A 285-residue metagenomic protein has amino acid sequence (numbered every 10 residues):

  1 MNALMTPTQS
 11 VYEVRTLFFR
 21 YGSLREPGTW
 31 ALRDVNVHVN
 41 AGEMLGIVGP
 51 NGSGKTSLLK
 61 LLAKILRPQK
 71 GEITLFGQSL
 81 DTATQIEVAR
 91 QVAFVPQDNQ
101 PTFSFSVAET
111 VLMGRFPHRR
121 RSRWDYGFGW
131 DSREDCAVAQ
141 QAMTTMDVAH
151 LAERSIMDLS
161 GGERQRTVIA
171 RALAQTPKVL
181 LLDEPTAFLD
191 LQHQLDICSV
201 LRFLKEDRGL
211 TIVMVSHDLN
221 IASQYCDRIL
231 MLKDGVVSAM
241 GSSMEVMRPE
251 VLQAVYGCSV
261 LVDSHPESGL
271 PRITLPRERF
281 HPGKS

Functional and structural regions predicted by a protein language model:
V48-P50: The feature captures the beta-strand-to-loop junction immediately N-terminal to the Walker
A63: Helix-to-loop junction immediately C-terminal to a conserved catalytic motif
G71-S79, V88: Conserved ABC transporter NBD signature motif
L112, G127-L151, T176: Conserved ABC ATPase "signature" region
S155-L159, E163: Conserved ABC ATPase signature
L180-E184: Catalytic Walker B motif of ABC-type/P-loop ATPase nucleotide-binding domains
